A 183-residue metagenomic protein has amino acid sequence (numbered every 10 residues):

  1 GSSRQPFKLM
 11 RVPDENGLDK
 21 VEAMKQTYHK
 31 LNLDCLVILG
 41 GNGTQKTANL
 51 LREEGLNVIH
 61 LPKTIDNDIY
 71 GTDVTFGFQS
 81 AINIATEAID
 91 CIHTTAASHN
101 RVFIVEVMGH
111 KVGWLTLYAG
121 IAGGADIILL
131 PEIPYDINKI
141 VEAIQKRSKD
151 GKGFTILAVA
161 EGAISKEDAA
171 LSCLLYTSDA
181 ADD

Functional and structural regions predicted by a protein language model:
G1-L36, F76-E87: Glycine-rich oxoanion-binding loops at beta->alpha junctions
N42-L56, T116: Short Gly/Thr/Asp-enriched flexible loops that form oxyanion-binding sites at enzyme active sites
R52-T75, I82, L129-D136: Short, acidic/small-residue loops that bind anionic groups at enzyme active sites
S80-T94, H110-W114: Active-site glycine-rich loop that binds ribose-phosphate moieties when present
H99-E132: Conserved anion/nucleotide-ligand pocket segment
V141-S172: Oxyanion-binding "anion nests"
Y176-D183: Conserved small/polar residues in nucleotide/adenosyl-binding loops
